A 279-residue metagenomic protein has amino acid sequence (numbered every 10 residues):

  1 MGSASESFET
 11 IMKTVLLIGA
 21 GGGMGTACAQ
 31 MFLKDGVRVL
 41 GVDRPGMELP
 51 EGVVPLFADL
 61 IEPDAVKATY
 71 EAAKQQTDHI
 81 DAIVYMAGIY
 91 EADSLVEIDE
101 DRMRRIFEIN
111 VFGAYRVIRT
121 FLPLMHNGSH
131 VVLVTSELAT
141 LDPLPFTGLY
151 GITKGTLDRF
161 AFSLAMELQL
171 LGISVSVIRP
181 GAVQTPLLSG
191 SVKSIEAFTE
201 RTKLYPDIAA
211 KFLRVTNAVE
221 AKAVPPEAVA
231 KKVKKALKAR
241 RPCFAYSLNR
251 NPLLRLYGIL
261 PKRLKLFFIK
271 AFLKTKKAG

Functional and structural regions predicted by a protein language model:
G21, A29: N-terminal Rossmann NAD(P)H-binding glycine-rich loop of SDR-like oxidoreductase domains
E51-D64: Rossmann-fold cofactor-recognition segment
M86-E91: Conserved NAD(P)H cofactor-binding loop of Rossmann-fold oxidoreductase domains
S94-L95, R102-R104: Substrate-binding pocket helix/loop in short-chain dehydrogenase/reductase
I118, T153-T156: Active-site helix of classical SDR
P123-L124, M166-Q169: Alpha-helical segment proximal to the catalytic Tyr-Lys
L170-C243: SDR active-site lid
